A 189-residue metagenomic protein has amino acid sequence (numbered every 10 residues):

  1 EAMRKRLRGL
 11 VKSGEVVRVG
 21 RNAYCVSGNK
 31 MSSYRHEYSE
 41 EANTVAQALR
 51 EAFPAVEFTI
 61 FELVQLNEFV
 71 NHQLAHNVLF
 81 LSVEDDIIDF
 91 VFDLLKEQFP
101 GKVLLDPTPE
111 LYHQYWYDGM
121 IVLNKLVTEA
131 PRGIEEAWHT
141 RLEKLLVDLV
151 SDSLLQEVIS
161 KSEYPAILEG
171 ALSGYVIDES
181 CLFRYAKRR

Functional and structural regions predicted by a protein language model:
E1-K12: Short amphipathic alpha-helical interaction segments
V11-R21: A short, conserved structural fragment
N22, Y38-Y117: Short gly/ser-rich loop at a beta-strand->alpha-helix junction or flexible surface loop bordering the NTP-binding
N22-N29: Minor-groove-contacting beta-hairpin "wing" of winged helix-turn-helix DNA-binding domains
C25, F80-S82, V122-N124: Residues in well-ordered beta-strands of folded domains
K30-Y38: Short, charged/polar, Gly/Pro-enriched secondary-structure boundary elements
F99-R189: Hydrophobic alpha-helical interaction segments
